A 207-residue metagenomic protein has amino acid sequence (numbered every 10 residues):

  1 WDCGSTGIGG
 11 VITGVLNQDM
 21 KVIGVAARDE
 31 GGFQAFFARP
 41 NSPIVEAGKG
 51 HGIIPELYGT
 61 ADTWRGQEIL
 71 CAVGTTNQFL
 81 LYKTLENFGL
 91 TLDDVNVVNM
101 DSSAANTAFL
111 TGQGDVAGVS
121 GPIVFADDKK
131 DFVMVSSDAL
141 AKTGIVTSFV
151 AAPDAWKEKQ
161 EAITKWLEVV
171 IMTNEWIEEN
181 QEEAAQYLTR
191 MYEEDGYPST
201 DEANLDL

Functional and structural regions predicted by a protein language model:
W1-T91, N96-N99, D115-G121, M134-S137 (+1 more regions): Short, glycine-/small- and polar/acidic-enriched structural segments that line small-molecule recognition paths
G10-V11, A104-A108, I123-V124: Short, hydrophobic alpha-helical packing/hinge segments within bilobed ligand-binding/sensory domains
Q34-V45, V146-A162: A bilobed periplasmic-binding-protein/Venus flytrap-type ligand-binding module shared by bacterial periplasmic
I54, G66-C71, A152-W156, M172-E178: Second-shell loop/turn segments in exported
G74-Q78, S102, A117, A139-K142 (+4 more regions): Solvent-exposed, acidic/flexible segments
N99, N106-Q113, A126-M134, G144 (+3 more regions): A residue-level marker of the well-folded mature domains of exported/periplasmic proteins
K157-L207: Secondary-structure end/capping motifs
